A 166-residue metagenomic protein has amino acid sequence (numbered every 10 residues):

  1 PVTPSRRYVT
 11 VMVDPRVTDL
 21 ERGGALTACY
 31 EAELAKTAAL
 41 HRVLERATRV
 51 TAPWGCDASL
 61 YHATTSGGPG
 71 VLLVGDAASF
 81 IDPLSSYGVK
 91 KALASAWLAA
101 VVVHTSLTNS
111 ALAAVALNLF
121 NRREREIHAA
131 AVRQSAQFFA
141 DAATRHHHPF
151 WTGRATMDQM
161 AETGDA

Functional and structural regions predicted by a protein language model:
P1-T18, H62-S66, L72-V74: Active-site substrate-recognition segment that forms the wall of the catalytic cavity or substrate channel
R6-R7, R16, R22, R42 (+5 more regions): Arginine residue identity/basic-tract feature
V9-T10, A78-A94, T144-E162: Hydrophobic transmembrane alpha-helix bundles
M12, S59, V71, S85 (+2 more regions): Tryptophan-centric aromatic hotspots in well-structured domains and transmembrane helices
E21-V102, L107-N118, R125-I127: FAD/FMN-dependent oxidoreductases across multiple families
V101-A166: C-terminal helical "tail/cap" subdomain of flavin- and related membrane-associated enzymes
